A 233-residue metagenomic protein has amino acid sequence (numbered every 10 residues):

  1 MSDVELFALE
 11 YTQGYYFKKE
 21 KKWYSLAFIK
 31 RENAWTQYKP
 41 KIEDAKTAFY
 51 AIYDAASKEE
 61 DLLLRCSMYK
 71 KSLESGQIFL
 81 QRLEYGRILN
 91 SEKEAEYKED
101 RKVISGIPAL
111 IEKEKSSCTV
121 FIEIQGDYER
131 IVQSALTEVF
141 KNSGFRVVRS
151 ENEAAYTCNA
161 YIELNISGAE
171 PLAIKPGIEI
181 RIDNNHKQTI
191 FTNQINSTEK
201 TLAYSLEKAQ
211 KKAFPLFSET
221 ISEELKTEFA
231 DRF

Functional and structural regions predicted by a protein language model:
M1-S25: Mid-chain, structured segments of secreted extracytoplasmic proteins
D3-Y11, V120, V147-G168: A short, hydrophobic beta-strand-centered structural micro-motif
Y16-K19, W23-E138, A230-F233: A structural "domain/chain start" motif
K18, S167-P171: Short, solvent-exposed beta-strand/turn "edge" segments of beta-rich domains on protein surfaces
I42, Q125-Q133, A173, A203-F214 (+1 more regions): Solvent-exposed, acidic/flexible segments
E151-Y156, I182-T189: A short, structured loop/turn motif at beta-sheet edges
A173-N184: A short beta-strand signature
N184-F229: Short secondary-structure boundary motifs at beta->alpha junctions and helix caps
